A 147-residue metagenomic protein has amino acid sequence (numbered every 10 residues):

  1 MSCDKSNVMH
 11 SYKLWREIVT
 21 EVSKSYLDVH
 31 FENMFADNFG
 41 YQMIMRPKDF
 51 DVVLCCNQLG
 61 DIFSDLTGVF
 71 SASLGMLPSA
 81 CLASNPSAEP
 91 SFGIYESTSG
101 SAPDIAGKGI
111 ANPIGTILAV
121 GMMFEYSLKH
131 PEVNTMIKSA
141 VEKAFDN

Functional and structural regions predicted by a protein language model:
M1-D37, D49-V52: Glycine-rich phosphate/diphosphate-binding loop of Rossmann-like nucleotide-binding domains
S2-C3, Y26-M34, K129-K138, D146-N147: Flexible, glycine/charged-enriched surface loops at secondary-structure junctions
F39-M43: Short acidic active-site motifs
I44-M136, A140-D146: Glycine-rich phosphate/nucleotide-binding loop
